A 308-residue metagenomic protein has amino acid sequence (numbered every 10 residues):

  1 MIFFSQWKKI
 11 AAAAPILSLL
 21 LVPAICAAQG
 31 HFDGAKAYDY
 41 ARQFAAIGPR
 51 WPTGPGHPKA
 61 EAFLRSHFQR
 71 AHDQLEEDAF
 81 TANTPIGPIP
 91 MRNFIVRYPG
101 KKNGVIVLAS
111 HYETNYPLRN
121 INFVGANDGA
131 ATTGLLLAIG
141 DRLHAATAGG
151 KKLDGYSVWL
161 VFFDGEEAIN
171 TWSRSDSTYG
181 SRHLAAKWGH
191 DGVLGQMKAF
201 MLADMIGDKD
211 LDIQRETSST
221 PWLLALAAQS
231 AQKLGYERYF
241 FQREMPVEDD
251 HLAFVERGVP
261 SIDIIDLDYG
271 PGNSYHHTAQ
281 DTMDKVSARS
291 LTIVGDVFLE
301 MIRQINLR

Functional and structural regions predicted by a protein language model:
I2-P15: Bacterial N-terminal signal peptides that target proteins for export
A13-P23: Bacterial N-terminal signal peptides
K36-Q43, P55, K59-R70, A131-A138 (+7 more regions): Extracytoplasmic/secreted proteins, especially bacterial periplasmic and envelope-associated proteins
D39-K101: A non-catalytic alpha/beta surface segment that caps or lines the substrate-entry region of metallo-dependent hydrolase
D39-R50, R119, D204, K209-D210 (+1 more regions): Acidic/histidine-rich, surface-exposed loop or edge segments in extracytoplasmic proteins
R50-P52, T81-T84, K101-K102, Y112-Y116 (+5 more regions): Solvent-exposed loop/turn segments at secondary-structure junctions within structured extracellular/periplasmic domains
G56, E77-N83, A199, I206-R308: Active-site-adjacent substrate-binding region of metalloamidase/peptidase-like peptide-processing proteins
F123-Q229, R238, R243-P246, H251: Acidic/histidine-rich catalytic neighborhood of metal-dependent amide-processing enzymes
